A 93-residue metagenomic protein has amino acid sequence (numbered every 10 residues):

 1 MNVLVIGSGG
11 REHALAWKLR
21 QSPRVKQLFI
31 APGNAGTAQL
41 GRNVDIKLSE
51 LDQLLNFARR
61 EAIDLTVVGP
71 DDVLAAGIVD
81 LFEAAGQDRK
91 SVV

Functional and structural regions predicted by a protein language model:
M1-V93: ATP-binding N-terminal substructure of ATP-dependent carboxylate-amine bond-forming enzymes
